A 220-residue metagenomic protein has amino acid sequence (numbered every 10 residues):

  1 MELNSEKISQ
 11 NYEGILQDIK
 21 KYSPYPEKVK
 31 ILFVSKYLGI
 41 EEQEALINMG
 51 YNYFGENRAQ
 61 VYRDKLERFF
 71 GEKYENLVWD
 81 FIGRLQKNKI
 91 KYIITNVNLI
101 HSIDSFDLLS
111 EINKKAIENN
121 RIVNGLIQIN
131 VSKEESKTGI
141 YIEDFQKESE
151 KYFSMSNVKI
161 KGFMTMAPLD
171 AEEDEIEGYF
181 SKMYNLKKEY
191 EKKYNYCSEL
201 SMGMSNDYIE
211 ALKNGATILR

Functional and structural regions predicted by a protein language model:
M1-N206, L212-N214: Conserved alpha/beta-domain cores
T217-L219: Divalent-metal-activated hydrolytic enzyme cores
